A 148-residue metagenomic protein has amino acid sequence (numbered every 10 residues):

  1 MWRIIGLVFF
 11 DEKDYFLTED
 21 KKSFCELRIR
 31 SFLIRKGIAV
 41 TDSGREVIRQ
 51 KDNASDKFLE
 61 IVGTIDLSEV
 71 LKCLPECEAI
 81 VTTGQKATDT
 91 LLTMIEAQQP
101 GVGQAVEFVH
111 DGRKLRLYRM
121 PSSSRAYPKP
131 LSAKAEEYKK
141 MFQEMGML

Functional and structural regions predicted by a protein language model:
M1-F58: Short, surface-exposed acidic-centric catalytic microdomains
I4, K51-I65, L92-L148: C-terminal capping/extension of enzyme domains
K13-D14, E78-A79, Q99: Secondary-structure boundary/capping signal
R28-S31, E69-L71, A105-F108: Short, flexible, glycine/charge-rich loop motifs used to bind or transfer phosphoryl groups or to couple energy/partner
R35-M94: Internal catalytic-core helix/loop-beta-alpha segment that presents or stabilizes conserved functional determinants
